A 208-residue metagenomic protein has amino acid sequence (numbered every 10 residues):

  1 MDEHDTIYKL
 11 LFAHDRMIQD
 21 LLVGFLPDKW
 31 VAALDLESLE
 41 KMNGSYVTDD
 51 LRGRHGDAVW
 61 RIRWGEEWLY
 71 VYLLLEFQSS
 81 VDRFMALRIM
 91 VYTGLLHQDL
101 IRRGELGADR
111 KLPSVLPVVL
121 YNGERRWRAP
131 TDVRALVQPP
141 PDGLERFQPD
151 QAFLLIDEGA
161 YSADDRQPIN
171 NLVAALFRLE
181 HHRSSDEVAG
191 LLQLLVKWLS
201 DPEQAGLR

Functional and structural regions predicted by a protein language model:
M1-R208: Elongated, amphipathic alpha-helical interaction scaffolds
